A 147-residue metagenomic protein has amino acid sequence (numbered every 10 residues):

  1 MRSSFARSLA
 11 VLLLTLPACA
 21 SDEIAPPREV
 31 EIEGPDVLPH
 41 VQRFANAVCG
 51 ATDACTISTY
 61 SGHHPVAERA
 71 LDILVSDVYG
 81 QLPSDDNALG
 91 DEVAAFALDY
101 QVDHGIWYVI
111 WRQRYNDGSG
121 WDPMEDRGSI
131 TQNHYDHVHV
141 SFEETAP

Functional and structural regions predicted by a protein language model:
M1, G118-D126: Short linear, low-complexity motifs centered on an aromatic residue
M1-L9: Bacterial N-terminal signal peptides that target proteins for export
S4-F5, D103, I130: N-terminal amphipathic/basic-hydrophobic helices that include classical n-h-c signal peptides and signal-anchor
T15-A18: C-terminal motif of bacterial Sec signal peptides marking the signal peptidase cleavage site
A20-D22: Bacterial signal peptide processing site
P26-G118, Y135, S141-E143: Secreted/periplasmic proteins that engage bacterial cell-wall peptidoglycan
P123-M124, G128-P147: Active-site or metal-binding loop neighborhoods of secreted/extracellular toxin and effector enzymes
